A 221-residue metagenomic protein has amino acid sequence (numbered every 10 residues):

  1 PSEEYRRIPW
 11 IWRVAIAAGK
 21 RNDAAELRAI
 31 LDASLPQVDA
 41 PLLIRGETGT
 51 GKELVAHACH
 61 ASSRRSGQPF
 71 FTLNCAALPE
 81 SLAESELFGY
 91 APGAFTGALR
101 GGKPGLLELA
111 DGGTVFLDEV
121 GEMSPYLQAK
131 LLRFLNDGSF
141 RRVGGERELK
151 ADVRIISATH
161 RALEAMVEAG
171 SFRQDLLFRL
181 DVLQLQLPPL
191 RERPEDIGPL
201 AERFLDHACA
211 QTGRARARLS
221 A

Functional and structural regions predicted by a protein language model:
P1, R6, I11, G19-L27 (+4 more regions): Nucleotide-binding/hydrolysis machinery
V14-G19, D23-E26, I30-G97, E108-S124 (+2 more regions): Conserved post-Walker A coupling segment in P-loop NTPases
V55, L82-E86, A91-A94, L99-L106 (+11 more regions): Helical "lid/switch" subdomain of P-loop NTPase nucleotide-binding domains
A56, A110, S157-A158, A201: Small-residue (primarily alanine) positions within well-ordered alpha-helices, especially packing/interaction faces
L73, A158, L185: Short glycine/serine/threonine-enriched helix-capping/active-site loop that flanks the nucleotide-sugar donor pocket
L73, G138, V143: ATP-binding "lid"/motif region of the histidine kinase catalytic
E119, S157-A162: A short beta-strand-to-loop transition that corresponds to the Sensor-1 phosphate-sensing loop of AAA+ P-loop ATPases
